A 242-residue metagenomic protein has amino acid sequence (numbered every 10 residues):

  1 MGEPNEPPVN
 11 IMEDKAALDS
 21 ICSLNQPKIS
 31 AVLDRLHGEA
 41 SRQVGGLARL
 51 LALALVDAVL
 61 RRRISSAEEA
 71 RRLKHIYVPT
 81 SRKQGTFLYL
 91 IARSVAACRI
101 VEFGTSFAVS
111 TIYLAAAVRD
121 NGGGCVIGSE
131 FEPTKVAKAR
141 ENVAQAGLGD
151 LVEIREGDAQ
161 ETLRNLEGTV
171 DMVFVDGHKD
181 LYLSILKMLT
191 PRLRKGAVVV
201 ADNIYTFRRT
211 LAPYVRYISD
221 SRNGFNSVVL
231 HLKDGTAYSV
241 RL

Functional and structural regions predicted by a protein language model:
M1-M172, K179-V200, Y205-L242: A short alpha-helical cap/connector motif
